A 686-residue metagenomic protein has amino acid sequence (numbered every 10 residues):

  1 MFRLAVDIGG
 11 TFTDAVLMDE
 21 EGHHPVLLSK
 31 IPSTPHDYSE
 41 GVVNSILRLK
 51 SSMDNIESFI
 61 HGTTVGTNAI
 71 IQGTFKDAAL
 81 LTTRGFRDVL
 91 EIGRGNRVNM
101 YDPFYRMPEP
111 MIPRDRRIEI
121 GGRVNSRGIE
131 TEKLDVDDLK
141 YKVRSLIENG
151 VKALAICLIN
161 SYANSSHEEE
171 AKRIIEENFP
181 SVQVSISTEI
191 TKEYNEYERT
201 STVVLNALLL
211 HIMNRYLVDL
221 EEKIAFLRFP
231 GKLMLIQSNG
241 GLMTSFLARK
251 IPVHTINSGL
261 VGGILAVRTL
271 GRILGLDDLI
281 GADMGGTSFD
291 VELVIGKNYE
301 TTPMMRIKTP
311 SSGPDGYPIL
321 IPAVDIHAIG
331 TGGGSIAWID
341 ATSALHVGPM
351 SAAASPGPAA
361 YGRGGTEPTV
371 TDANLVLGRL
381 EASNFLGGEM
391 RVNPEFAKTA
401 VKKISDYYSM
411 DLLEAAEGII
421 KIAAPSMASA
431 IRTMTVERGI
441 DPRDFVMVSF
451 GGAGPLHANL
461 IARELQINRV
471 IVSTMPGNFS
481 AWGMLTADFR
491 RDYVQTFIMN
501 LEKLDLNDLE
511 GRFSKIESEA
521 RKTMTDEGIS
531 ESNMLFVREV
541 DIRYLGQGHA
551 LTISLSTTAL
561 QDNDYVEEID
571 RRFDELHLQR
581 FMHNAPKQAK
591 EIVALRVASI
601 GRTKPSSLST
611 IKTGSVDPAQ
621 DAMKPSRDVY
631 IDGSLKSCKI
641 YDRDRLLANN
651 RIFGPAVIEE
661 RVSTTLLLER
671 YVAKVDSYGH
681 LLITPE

Functional and structural regions predicted by a protein language model:
M1-A78, N125, E132-A155, E168-S187 (+11 more regions): N-terminal glycine/serine-rich phosphate-binding loop of ATP-dependent small-molecule kinases, especially carbohydrate
A5-I8, F12-V16, L27-L28, P32 (+9 more regions): Conserved phosphate-binding loops in N-terminal lobes of ATP-dependent enzymes of the actin/Hsp70/sugar-kinase
I8, D137, Y141, S145 (+12 more regions): C-terminal, non-catalytic interaction/recognition modules in large multi-subunit enzymes and RNPs
A15, E20-T34, A79-G85, Y105-P108 (+4 more regions): Glycine-rich phosphate-binding loop of actin/hexokinase-like ATP-binding domains
D54, A155-N164, N206-L209, A416-I422 (+1 more regions): Conserved short loop/turn motifs at secondary-structure junctions
T63, C157-I159, S187-E189, S238-N239 (+3 more regions): Glycine-rich beta-strand-to-loop/alpha-helix junction loops that act as flexible
C157-V203, A207, N384, L555-A559 (+2 more regions): Terminal amphipathic helices with adjacent charged low-complexity linkers/tails
T188-I224, W482-G511, K515-I516: Metal-dependent DNA phosphodiester-chemistry modules and their immediately adjacent helices/loops in DNA-processing
